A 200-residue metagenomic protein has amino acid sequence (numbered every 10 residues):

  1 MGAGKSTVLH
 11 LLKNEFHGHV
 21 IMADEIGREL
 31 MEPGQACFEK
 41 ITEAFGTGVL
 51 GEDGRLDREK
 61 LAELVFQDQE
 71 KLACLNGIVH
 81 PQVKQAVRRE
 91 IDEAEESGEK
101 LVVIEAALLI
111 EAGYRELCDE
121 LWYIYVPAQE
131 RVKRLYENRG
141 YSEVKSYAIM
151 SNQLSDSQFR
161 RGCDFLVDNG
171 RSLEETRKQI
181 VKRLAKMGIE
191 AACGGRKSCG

Functional and structural regions predicted by a protein language model:
A3: ATP-binding Walker
S6: Walker A/P-loop
G18-M31: Short beta-strand-centered segment that lines the nucleotide-binding/catalytic pocket of NTP-utilizing
D24, L75, V103, V167 (+1 more regions): Residue-level signal for inorganic ion chemistry
R28-E99: ATP-dependent small-molecule kinase phosphotransfer cores that center on conserved nucleotide phosphate-binding segments
A86-E96, K100-E137: ATP-dependent NMP and nucleoside kinases share a basic, alpha-helical "lid"
V87, E116-L117, E137, Y141-G200: Small-molecule kinase domains that catalyze NTP-dependent phosphoryl transfer to phosphate-bearing small molecules
